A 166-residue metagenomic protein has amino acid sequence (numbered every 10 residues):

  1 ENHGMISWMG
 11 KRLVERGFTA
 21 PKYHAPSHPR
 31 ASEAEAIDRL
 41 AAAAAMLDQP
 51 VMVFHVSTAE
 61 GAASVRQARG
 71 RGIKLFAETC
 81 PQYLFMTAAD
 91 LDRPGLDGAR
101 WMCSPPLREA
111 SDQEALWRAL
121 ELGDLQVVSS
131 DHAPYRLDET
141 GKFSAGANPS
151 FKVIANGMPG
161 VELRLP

Functional and structural regions predicted by a protein language model:
E1-R100: Metal-coordinating catalytic core of metallo-dependent amide/deamination hydrolases
V14, E114-L122: Metal-dependent phosphodiesterase/nuclease catalytic metal-binding core
K22-D48, R100, L122-V128, P134-P166: His/Asp/Glu-enriched, well-ordered alpha-helical/loop segment that forms or immediately abuts the divalent-metal
L40, S64, A115-L116, R164: Residues within well-ordered alpha-helices
P50-V53, W101-R108, P166: Short, well-ordered beta-strand elements within core beta-sheets of diverse protein domains
F54-V56, E78-C80, V128-A133, D138: Generic beta-strand/beta-sheet core signal
P106-L116: Phosphate/diphosphate-binding loops
